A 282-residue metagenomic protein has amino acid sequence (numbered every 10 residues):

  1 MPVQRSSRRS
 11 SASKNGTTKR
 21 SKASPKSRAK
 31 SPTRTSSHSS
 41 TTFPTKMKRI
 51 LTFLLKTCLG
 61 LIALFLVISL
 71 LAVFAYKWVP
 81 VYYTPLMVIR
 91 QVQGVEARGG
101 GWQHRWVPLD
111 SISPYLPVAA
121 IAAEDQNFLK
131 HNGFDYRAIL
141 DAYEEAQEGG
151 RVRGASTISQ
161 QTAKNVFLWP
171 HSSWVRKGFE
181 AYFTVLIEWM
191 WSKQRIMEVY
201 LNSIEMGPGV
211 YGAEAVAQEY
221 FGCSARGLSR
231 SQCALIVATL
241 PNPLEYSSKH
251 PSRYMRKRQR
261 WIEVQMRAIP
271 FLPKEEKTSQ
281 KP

Functional and structural regions predicted by a protein language model:
P2-P282: Juxtamembrane regions of bacterial inner-membrane/periplasmic proteins, predominantly the peptidoglycan biogenesis
